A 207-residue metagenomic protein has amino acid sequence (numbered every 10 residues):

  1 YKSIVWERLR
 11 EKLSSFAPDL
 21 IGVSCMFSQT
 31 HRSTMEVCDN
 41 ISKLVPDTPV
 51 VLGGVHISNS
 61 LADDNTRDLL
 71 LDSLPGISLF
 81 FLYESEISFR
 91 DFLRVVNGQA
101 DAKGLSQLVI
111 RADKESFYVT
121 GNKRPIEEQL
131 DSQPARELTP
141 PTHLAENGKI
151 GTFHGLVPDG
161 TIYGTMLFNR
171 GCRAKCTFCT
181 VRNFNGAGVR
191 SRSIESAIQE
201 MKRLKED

Functional and structural regions predicted by a protein language model:
Y1-E128: Glycine-rich beta-alpha loop elements in corrinoid/cobalamin-binding modules across cobalamin-dependent enzymes
F16, S85, Q133, R203-L204: Generic low-polarity alpha-helical segments
L130, R136-D207: Radical SAM [4Fe-4S] cluster-binding motif and immediate context
